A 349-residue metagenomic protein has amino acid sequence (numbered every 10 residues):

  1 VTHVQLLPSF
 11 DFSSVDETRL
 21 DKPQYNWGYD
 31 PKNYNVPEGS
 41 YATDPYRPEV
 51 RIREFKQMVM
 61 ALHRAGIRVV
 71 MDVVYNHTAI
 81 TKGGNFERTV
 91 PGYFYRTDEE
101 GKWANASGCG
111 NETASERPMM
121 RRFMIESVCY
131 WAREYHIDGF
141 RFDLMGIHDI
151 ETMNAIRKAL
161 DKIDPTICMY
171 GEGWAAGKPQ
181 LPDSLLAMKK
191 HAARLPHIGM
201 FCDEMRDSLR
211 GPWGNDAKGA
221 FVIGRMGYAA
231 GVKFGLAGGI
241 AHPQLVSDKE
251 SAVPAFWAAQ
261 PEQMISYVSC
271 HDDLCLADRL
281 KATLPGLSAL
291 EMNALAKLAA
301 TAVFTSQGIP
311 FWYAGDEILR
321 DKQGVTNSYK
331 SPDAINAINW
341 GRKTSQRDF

Functional and structural regions predicted by a protein language model:
V1, P8-F10, N33, E38 (+8 more regions): Short, flexible loop/turn elements at secondary-structure junctions
V1-Y135, H148-D164, C168, Q180: Substrate-binding/active-site clefts of carbohydrate-active enzymes
H3-L7, N33-N35, V70, G139-R141 (+6 more regions): Structural recognition of the beta-strand scaffold that forms the well-ordered cores of secreted hydrolase catalytic
L20-P37, N293, I309-F311, D316-F349: Extended hydrophobic/aromatic segments used for targeting, binding, or gating
R53-K56, I125, C129, G146 (+6 more regions): A structural signal for well-ordered alpha-helical segments within the folded catalytic domains of diverse enzymes
G101-G108, C275-A277, I335-G341: Substrate-binding rim/cap in mid-to-C-terminal beta-strand-loop elements of soluble/periplasmic
T113, I137-F142, K281-G286, N336-N339: Glycine- and acidic
R157-K158, K162-L319, Y329: Conserved alpha/beta catalytic core and glycan-binding cleft of carbohydrate-active enzymes
